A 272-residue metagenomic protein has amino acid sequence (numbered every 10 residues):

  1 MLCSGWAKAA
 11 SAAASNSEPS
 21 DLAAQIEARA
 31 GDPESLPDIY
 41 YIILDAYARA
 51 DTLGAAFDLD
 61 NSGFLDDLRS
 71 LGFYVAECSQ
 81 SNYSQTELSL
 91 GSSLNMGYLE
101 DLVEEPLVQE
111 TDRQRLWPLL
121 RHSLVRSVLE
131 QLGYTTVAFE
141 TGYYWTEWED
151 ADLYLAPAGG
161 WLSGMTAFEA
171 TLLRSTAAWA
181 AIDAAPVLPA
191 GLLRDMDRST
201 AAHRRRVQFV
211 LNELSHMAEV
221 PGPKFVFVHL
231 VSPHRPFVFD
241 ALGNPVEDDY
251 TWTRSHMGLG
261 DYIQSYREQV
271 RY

Functional and structural regions predicted by a protein language model:
M1-Y272: Catalytic domains that recognize anionic headgroups
